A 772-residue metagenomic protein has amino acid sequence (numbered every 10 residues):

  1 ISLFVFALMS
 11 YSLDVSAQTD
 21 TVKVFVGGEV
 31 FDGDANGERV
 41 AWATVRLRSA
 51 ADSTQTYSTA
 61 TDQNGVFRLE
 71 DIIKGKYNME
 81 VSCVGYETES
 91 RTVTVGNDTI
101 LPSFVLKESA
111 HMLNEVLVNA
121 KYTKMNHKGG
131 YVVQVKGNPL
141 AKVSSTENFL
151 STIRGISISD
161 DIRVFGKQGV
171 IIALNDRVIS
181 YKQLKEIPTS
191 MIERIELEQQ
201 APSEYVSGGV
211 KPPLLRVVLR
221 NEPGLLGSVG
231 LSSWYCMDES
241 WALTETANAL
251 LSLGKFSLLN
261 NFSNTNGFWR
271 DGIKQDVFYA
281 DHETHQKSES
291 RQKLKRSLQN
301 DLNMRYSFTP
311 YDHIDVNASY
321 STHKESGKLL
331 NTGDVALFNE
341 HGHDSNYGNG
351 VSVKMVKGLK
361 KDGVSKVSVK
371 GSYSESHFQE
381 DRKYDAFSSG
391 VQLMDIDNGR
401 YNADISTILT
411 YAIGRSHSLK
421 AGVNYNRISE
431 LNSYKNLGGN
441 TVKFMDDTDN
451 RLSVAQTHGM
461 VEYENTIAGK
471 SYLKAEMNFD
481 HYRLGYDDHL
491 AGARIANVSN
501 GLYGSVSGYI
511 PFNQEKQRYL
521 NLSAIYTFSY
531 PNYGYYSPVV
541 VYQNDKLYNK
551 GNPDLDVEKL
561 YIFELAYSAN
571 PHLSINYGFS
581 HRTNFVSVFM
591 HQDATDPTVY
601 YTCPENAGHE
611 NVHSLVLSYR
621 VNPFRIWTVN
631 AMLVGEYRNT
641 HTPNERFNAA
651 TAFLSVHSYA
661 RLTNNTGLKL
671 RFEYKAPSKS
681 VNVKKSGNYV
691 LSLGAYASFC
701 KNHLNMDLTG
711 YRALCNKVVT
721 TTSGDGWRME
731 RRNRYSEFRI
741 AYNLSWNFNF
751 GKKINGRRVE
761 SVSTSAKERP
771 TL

Functional and structural regions predicted by a protein language model:
F25, S240-G267, E283-K328, H343-S372 (+1 more regions): Transmembrane beta-barrel wall of Gram-negative outer-membrane proteins
E29-V40: Structural motif
A35, T44-R48, S82-Y86, I100-P139 (+2 more regions): Short, acidic, small-residue-rich periplasmic hinge/interaction motif at the N-terminus of Gram-negative outer-membrane
A50-V66: Short, acidic Ser/Thr/Gly-rich low-complexity loop/linker segments typical of extracellular and cell-surface proteins
A51-T54, K76, E80-T92: A short, solvent-exposed loop/turn motif at the edges and junctions of modular extracellular/periplasmic domains
I100-V105, E115, K121, T146-F149 (+3 more regions): N-terminal periplasmic accessory domains that precede and gate Gram-negative outer-membrane beta-barrel machines
K142-V143, F149, G155-S157, I179-S180 (+8 more regions): Exposed, low-structure sequence patches enriched in small/polar residues
I158-A201, V218: Periplasmic plug
